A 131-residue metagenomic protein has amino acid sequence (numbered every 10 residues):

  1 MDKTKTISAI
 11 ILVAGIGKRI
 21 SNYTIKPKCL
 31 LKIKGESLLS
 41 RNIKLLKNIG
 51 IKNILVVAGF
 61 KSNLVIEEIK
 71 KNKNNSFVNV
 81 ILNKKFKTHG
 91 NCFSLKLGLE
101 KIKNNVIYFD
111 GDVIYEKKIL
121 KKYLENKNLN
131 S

Functional and structural regions predicted by a protein language model:
M1-N22, L30: N-proximal low-complexity "stem/linker" segments adjacent to membrane-targeting elements
D2-I11, E36-Y108: Conserved N-terminal catalytic core of the sugar/cofactor nucleotidyltransferase
I16, K26, K61: A generic "binding-loop/recognition-motif" signal
Y23-I25, K44, E67-K70, I119-K122: Short amphipathic alpha-helical segments
I25-R41: Short catalytic helix/loop segments, enriched in acidic residues and glycine and frequently bearing histidine
D110-I114: The conserved acidic donor/metal-binding loop of glycosyltransferases
K118-S131: Conserved donor-nucleotide/metal-binding helix-loop-beta segment in metal-dependent transferases, i.e., the alpha-helix
